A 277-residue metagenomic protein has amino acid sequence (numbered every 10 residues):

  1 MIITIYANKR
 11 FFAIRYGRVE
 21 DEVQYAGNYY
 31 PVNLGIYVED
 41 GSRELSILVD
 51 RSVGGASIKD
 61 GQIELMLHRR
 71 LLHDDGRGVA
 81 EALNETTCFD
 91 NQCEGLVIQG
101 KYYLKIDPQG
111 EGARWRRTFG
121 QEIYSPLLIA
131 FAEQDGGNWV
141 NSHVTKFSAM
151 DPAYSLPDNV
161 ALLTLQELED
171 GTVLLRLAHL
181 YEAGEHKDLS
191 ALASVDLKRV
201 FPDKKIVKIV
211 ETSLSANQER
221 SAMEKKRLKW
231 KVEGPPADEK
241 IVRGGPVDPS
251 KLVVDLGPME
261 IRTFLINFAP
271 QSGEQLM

Functional and structural regions predicted by a protein language model:
M1-M277: C-terminal (or distal) subdomains of carbohydrate-active enzymes
